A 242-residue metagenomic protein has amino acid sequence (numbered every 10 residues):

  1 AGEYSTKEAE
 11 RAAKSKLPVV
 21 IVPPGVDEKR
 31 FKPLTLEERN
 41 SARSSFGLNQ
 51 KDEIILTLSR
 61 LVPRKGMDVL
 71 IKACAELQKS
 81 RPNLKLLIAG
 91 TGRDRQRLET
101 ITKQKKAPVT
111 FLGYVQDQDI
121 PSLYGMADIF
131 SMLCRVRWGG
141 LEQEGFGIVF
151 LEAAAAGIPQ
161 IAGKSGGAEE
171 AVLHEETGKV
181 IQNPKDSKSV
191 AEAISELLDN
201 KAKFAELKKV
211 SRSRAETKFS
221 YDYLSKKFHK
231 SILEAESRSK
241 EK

Functional and structural regions predicted by a protein language model:
A1-I21, V26-K32: A short, active-site helix/loop in glycosyltransferases that binds the activated sugar's phosphate group
P33-L48: A short helix/loop element that forms part of the nucleotide-sugar donor recognition site in Leloir-type
S41-S44, E196, K203-T217, L224 (+1 more regions): A short, well-ordered alpha-helix in the C-terminal region of glycosyltransferases
N49-K65, I71-C74: Conserved donor-binding/catalytic core segment of Leloir-type glycosyltransferases
Q96-P121, I129: Nucleotide-activated donor-binding/catalytic signature segment of Leloir-type glycosyltransferases, i.e., the conserved
G125-Q143, I158: Acidic donor-binding loop of glycosyltransferase active sites
F150, A155, P159-A162, V172: Short hydrophobic beta-strand element within catalytic cores of glycosyltransferases and related nucleotide-activated
E169-E196, A202-K203: Change "using UDP/GDP/dTDP sugars" to "using nucleotide sugars
